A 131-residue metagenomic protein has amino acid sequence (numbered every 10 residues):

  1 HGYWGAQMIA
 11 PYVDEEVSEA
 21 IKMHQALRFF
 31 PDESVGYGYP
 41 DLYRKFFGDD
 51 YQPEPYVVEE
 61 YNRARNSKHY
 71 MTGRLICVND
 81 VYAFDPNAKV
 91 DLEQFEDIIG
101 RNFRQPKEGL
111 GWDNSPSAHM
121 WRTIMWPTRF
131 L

Functional and structural regions predicted by a protein language model:
H1: Acidic/His-rich, divalent-metal-binding segments that scaffold phosphate/diphosphate chemistry
G5-A10: Amphipathic alpha-helical segments within well-ordered protein domains
P11-E19, M23-L131: Divalent metal-dependent phosphate-bond-processing catalytic cores, especially two-metal-ion Mg2+/Mn2+ enzymes that act
